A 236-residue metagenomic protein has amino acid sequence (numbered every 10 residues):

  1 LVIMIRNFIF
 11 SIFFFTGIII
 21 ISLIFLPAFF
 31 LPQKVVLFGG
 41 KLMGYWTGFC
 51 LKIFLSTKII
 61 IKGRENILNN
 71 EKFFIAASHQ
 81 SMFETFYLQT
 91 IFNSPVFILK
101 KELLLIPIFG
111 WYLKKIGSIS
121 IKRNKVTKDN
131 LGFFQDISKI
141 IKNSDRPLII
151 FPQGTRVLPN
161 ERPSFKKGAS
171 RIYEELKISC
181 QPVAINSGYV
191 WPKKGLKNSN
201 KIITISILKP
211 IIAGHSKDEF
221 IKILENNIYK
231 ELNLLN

Functional and structural regions predicted by a protein language model:
L1-F29, K41-L42, E65-L68, E219-N236: Membrane-interfacial terminal anchoring regions of lipid-handling membrane enzymes
I18, S22-P32, L37-K41, F54 (+1 more regions): Catalytic core of membrane glycerolipid acyltransferases/transacylases, capturing the structured, soluble-facing
F49-F73: A short, well-structured juxtamembrane/interface segment
F54-K62, N130-G132, N186-G188: Short gly/ser/thr-rich secondary-structure transition/capping motifs
S56-K58, S94, K115, D145 (+1 more regions): A generic structural signal for alpha->beta connector loops
I61, I119-K122, A213: Short acidic-hydrophobic, aromatic-tinged amphipathic segments that line or gate anion-handling sites
L131-N236: Non-catalytic C-terminal accessory region of glycerolipid acyltransferases and related lyso-lipid remodeling enzymes
